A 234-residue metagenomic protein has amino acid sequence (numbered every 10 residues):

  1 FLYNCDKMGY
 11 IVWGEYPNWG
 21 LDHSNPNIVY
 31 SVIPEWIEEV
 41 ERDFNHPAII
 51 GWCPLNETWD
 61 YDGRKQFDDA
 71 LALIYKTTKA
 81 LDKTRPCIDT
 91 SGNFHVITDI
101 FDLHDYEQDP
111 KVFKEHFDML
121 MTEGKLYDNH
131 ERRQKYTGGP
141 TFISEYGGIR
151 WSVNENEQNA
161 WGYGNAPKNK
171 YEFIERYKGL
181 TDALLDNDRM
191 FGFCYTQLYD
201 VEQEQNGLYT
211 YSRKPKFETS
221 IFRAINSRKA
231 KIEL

Functional and structural regions predicted by a protein language model:
F1-R213, I221: Substrate-binding/catalytic cleft of secreted carbohydrate-active enzymes, primarily glycoside hydrolases
M121, A224-L234: Surface beta-strand/loop "capping" patches
E218: Short, tryptophan-glycine- and acidic/Ser/Thr-enriched carbohydrate-recognition patches
